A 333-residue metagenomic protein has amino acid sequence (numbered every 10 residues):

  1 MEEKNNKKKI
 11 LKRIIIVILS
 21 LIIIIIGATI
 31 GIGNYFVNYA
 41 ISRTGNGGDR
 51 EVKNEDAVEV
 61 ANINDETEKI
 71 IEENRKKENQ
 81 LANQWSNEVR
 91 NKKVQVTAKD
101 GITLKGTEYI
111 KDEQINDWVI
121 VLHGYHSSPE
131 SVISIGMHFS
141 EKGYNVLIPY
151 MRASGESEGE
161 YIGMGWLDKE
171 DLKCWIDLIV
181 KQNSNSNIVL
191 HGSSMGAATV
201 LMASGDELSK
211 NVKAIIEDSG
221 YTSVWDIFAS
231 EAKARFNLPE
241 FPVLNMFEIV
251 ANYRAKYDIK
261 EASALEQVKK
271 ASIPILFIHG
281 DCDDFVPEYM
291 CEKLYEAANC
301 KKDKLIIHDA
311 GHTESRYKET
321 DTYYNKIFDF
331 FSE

Functional and structural regions predicted by a protein language model:
E2-E73: N-terminal membrane-anchoring alpha-helices
I71-Q114: N-terminal cap/lid segment of alpha/beta-hydrolase-fold proteins
S131, I162-N183: Alpha/beta-hydrolase active-site loop
G136-E158: Conserved alpha/beta-hydrolase
M202-Y257: Hydrolase active-site cap/lid region
A264, I273, P287-E296: Short alpha-helix in the alpha/beta-hydrolase fold that links the catalytic acid
K270-S272, F277-H279, D283: Short beta-strand/loop motif that positions the catalytic acidic residue of the alpha/beta-hydrolase fold
Y295-T313, T320: Catalytic histidine neighborhood in serine/cysteine hydrolases with alpha/beta-hydrolase-type architecture
